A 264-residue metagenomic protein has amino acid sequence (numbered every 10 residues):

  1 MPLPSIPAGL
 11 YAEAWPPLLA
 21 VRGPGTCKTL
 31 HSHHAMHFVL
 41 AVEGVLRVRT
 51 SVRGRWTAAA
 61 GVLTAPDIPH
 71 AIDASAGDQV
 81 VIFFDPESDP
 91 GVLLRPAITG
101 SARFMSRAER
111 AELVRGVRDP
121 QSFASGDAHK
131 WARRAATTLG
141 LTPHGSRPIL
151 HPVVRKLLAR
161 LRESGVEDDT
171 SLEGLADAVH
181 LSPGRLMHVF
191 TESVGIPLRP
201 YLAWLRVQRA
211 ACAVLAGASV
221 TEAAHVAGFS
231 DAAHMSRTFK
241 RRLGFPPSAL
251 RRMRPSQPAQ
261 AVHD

Functional and structural regions predicted by a protein language model:
P4-T99: N-terminal regulatory/effector-sensing and dimerization cores that precede helix-turn-helix DNA-binding domains
A20-T26, T137-S146, M187-G195: Short, Lys/Arg-enriched N-terminal segment that forms or immediately precedes the first helix of a structured domain
D89-S164: Amphipathic alpha-helical segments enriched in hydrophobic/aromatic residues interleaved with Lys/Arg
L94-R95, G140-H144, R251-V262: Short, charged, intrinsically disordered terminal tails
D119, L139-P143, L157-T170, F190 (+4 more regions): Basic, amphipathic alpha-helical hairpins
I149, V166-D168, A178, L215 (+1 more regions): Helix-turn-helix/winged-helix DNA-binding modules
L172-L202, A224-A249: Basic/polar phosphate-binding segments, predominantly the helix-turn-helix DNA-binding elements of transcriptional
E192-S230, M253-D264: Terminal helix-turn-helix DNA-binding modules in bacterial transcription factors
